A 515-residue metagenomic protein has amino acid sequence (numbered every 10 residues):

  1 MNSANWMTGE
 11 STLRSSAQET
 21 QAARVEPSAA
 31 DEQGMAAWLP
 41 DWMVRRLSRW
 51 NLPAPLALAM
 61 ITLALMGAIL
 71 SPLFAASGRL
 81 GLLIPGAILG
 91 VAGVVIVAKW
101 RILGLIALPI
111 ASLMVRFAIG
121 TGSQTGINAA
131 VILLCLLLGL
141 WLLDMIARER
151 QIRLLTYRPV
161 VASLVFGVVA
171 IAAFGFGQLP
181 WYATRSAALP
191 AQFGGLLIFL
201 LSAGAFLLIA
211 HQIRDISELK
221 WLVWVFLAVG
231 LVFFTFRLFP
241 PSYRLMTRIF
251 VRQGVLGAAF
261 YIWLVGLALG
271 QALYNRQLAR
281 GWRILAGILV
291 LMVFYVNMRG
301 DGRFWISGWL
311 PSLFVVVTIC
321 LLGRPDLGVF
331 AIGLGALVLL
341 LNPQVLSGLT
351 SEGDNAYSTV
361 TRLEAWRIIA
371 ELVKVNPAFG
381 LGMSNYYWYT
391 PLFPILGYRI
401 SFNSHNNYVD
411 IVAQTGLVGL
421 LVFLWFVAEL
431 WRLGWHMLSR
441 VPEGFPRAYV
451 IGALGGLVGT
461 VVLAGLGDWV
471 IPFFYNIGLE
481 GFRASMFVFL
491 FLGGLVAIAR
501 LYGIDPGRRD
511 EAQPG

Functional and structural regions predicted by a protein language model:
N2-A68, I88-G93, L164-G175, F199-L208 (+9 more regions): Alpha-helical transmembrane segments of multi-pass inner-membrane proteins
L47-L56, G122, V168, T235 (+5 more regions): A membrane-periplasm/extracellular boundary helix in multi-pass inner-membrane enzymes that assemble envelope glycans
G78-L83, T125-N128, A191-F199, I249-L264 (+4 more regions): Membrane-interface micro-motifs in multi-pass membrane enzymes
V95-G195, R447, T460-L463: N-terminal hydrophobic segments of proteins, predominantly signal-anchor/transmembrane helices of inner/organellar
M145-R153, A210-L222, N275-A279, R324-L327 (+2 more regions): Membrane-interface junctions at the ends of membrane-embedded or membrane-associated helices
G266, F314, G456-G515: Transmembrane alpha-helices of multi-pass inner-membrane enzymes
L349-R367, F379-T415, H436-V441: Long extracytoplasmic/lumenal interhelical loops at the membrane interface of multi-pass membrane proteins
L417-V461: Hydrophobic transmembrane alpha-helices and their immediate junctions
